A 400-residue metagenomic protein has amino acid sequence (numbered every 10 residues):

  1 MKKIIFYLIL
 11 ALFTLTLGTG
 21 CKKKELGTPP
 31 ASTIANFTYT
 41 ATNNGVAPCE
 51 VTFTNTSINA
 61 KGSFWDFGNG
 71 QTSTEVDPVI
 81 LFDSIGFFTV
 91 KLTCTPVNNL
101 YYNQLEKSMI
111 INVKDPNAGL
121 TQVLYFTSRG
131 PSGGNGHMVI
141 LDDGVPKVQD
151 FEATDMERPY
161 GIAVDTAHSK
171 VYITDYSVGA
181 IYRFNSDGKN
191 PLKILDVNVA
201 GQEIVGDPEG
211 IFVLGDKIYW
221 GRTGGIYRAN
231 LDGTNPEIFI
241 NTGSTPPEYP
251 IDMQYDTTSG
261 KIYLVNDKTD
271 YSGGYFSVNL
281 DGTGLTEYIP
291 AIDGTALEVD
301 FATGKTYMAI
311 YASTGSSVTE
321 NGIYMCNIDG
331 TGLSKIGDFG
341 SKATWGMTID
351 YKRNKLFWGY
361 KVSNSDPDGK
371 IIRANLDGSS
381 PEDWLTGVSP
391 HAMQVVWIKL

Functional and structural regions predicted by a protein language model:
C21-L120: Extracellular/lumenal mature domains of secreted and surface-exposed proteins
I110-F151, K399: An edge-strand/N-cap motif at the start of beta-rich repeat modules
T121-V123, A167-S169, G215-D216, T258-G260 (+2 more regions): Short coil/turn segments that connect the beta-strands within blades of beta-propeller domains
Y125-T127, Y172-I173, Y219-G221, Y263-V265 (+2 more regions): Residue position within the beta-strands of beta-propeller blades
G130-G134, S177-G179, G225, K268-Y271 (+2 more regions): Short glycine/acidic-enriched loop and turn motifs that connect beta-strands
D150-E157, I194-I204, I240-P246, E287-I292 (+2 more regions): Surface loop/turn motifs at the tips and blade-to-blade linkers of beta-strand repeat domains
E157-V164, I204-F212, E248-Y255, I292-F301 (+2 more regions): Repeated scaffold domains used in trafficking and secretory/extracellular systems, primarily beta-propellers
G369-L400: Blade-level signature of beta-propeller repeat domains, shared across WD40, Kelch, NHL, RCC1 and BNR/Asp-box propellers
